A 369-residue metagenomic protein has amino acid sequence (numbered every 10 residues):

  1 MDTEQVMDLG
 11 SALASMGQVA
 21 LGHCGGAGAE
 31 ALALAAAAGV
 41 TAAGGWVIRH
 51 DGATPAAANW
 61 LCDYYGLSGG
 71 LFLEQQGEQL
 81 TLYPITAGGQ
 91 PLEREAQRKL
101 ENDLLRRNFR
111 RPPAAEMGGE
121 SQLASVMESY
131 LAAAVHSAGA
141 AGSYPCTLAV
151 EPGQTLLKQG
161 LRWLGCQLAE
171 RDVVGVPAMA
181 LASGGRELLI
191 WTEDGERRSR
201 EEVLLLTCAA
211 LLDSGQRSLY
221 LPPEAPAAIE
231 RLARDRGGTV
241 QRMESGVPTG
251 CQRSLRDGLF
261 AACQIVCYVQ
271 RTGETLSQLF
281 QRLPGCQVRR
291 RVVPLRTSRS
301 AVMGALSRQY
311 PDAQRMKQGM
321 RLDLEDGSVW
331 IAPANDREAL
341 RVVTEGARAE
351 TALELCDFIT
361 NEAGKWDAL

Functional and structural regions predicted by a protein language model:
M1-L9, Q79-P177: Gly/Ser/Thr-enriched, mixed-charge loops and adjacent short helices that form phosphate/oxyanion-binding elements
E4-L82, G160-R197: N-terminal small/polar loop signature for handling phosphorylated ligands or for N-terminal nucleophile
L9, A36, A58-L61, L157 (+2 more regions): Buried hydrophobic packing segments
L9-M16, A114-G118, L206-G215: Short, basic/hydrophobic alpha-helical segments
G17-G26, Y144-E151, R217-P223: Short glycine-rich phosphate-binding loop at a beta-alpha junction
G52-A53, P152, V203, P223-A225: Short beta->alpha linker loops
E95, K99, L104, V126 (+8 more regions): Hydrophobic/basic alpha-helical segments enriched in Actinobacteria
S183-R186, E193-E196, R200, L206-T207 (+1 more regions): Phosphate-binding and adjacent anionic-ligand microenvironments
